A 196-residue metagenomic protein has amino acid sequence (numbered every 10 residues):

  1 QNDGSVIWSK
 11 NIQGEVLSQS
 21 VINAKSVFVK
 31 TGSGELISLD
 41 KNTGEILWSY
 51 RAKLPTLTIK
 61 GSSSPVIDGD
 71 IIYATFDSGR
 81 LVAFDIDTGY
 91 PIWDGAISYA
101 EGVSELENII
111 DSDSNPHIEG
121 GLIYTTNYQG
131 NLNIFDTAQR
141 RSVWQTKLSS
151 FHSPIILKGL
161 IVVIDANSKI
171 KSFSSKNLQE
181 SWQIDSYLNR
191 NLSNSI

Functional and structural regions predicted by a protein language model:
N2-D3, D40-G44, D85-G89, D136-Q139 (+1 more regions): Short loop/turn segments that connect beta-strands within beta-propeller blades
V6-N23, I46-G69, D94-G120, S142-K158 (+1 more regions): Extracytoplasmic beta-rich repeat domains
A24, T31-G32, F76-D77, G120 (+2 more regions): Structural signature of WD-repeat beta-propellers
L39, R51, K60, T75-D87 (+1 more regions): Surface loops at the rim/top face of extracytoplasmic beta-rich domains
K169, Q179-W182: Short loop/turn and low-complexity linker motifs enriched in small/turn-promoting residues
